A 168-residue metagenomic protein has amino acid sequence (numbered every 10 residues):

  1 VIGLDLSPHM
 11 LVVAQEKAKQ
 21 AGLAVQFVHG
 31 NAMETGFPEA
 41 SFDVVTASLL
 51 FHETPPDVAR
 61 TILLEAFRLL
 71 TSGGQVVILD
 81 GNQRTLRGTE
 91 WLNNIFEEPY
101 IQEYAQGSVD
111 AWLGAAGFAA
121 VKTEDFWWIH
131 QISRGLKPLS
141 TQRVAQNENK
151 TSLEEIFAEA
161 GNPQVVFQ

Functional and structural regions predicted by a protein language model:
V1-E34, T61: Class I SAM-dependent methyltransferase SAM/SAH-binding core
G3, D43, I78: Conserved SAM-binding loop
L23, A40, A116: Structured loop/turn residues at beta-strand edges in well-structured enzyme cores
M33-V45: A short acidic, Gly/Pro-enriched loop at the edge of an enzyme's catalytic core that lines a small-molecule cofactor
D43-D57: A short SAM/SAH-binding and catalytic strip from SAM-dependent methyltransferases
R60, Q75-R134: C-terminal alpha-helical "lid/dimerization" subdomain adjacent to the S-adenosyl-L-methionine
R60-S72: A short glycine-rich, Lys/Arg-flanked "PGG" loop and its adjoining helix->strand segment in the class I
A116-Q168: Core SAM-dependent methyltransferase catalytic element
